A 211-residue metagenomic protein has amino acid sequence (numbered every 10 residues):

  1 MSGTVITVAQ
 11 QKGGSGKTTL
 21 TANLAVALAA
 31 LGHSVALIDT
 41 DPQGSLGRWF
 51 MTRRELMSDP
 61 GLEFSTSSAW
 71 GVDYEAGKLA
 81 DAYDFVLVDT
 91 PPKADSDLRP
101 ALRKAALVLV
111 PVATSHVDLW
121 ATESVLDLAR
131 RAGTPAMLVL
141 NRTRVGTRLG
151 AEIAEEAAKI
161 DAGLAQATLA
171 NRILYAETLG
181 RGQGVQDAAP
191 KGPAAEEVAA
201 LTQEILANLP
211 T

Functional and structural regions predicted by a protein language model:
S2-S15, L24-R99, E155, A176-D187: P-loop/Walker-type NTP enzyme "switch/lid" segment
L20: Hydrophobic positions on the alpha1 helix immediately C-terminal to the Walker A/P-loop
L37, V88, V110, L138-L140: Structural beta-sheet core signal
D95-H116: Inter-motif core of Ras-like GTPase G domains
L119-N141: Conserved C-terminal guanine-recognition region of P-loop GTPase G domains, centered on the G4
R144, A154-G184: Beta-strand-loop-alpha "switch" segments that mediate conformational coupling across diverse proteins
V185-T211: NTP-binding/hydrolysis catalytic cores, primarily Walker-type P-loop NTPases
